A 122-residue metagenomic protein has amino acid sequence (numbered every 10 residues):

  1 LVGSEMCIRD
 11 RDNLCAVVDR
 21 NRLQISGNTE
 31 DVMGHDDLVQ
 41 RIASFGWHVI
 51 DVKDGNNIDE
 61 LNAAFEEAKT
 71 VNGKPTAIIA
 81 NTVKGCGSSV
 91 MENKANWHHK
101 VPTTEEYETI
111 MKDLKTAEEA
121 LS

Functional and structural regions predicted by a protein language model:
L1-I8: Short, small-residue-biased leader/transition segments that mark boundaries at the very start of proteins
S4, D19-L23, G55-I58: Acidic, glycine-rich active-site loops and adjacent beta-strand->loop/helix elements that engage anionic groups
S4, E30-V32, M91-A95: Short, glycine/charged-enriched secondary-structure capping and boundary segments
R9-G34, L38: A short, conserved beta-to-alpha structural element at the edge of catalytic cores that scaffolds binding
C15-D19, I50-V52, I79: Short, conserved beta-strand edge motifs with alternating hydrophobic and charged residues
S26-G27, I50-D54: Short, glycine/charged-rich beta-strand-loop motifs at protein surfaces that mediate ligand recognition and catalysis
R41, W47-H48, I58-S122: Glycine/aspartate-rich loop-and-adjacent alpha/beta segment that forms the canonical ThDP
